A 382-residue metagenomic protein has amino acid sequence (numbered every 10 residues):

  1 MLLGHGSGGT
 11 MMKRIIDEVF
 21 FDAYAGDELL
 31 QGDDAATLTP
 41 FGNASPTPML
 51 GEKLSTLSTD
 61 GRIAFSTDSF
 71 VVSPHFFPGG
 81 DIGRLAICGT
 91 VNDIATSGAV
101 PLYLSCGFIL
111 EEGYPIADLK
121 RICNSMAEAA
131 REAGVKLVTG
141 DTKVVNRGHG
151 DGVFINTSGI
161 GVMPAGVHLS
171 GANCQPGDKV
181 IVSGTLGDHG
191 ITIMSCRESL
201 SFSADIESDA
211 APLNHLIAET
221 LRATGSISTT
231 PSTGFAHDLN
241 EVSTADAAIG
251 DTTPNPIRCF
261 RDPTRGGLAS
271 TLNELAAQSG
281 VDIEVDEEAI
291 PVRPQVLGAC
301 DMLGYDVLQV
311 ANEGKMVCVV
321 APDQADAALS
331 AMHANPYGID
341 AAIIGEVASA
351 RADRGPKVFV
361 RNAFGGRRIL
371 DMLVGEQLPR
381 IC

Functional and structural regions predicted by a protein language model:
L2, T10-V182, D188, I193: Glycine-rich phosphate/pyrophosphate-binding loop regions near the starts of catalytic domains
G6, S69, G107-I109, D141-V144 (+5 more regions): Short, ordered loop/turn segments at secondary-structure junctions
A25, E111-G113, A210-G225, D251-N312: Active-site-proximal betaalpha loop/short-helix elements that scaffold phosphoryl/nucleotidyl transfer chemistry
G32-D33, V310-K315: Short Gly/Ser/Thr- and Asp/Glu-enriched loop/turn motifs at secondary-structure junctions
N43-D60, R222-T253: Intrinsic disorder/low-complexity segments
P164-A218, V360-R361, R380: Phosphate/diphosphate-binding glycine-rich loops and adjacent basic-rich segments that engage nucleotide
V320-D326: Helix N-cap motif at beta-to-alpha junctions
N335-C382: Acidic, Ser/Thr/Pro-rich beta/coil linker or hinge segments at domain junctions
